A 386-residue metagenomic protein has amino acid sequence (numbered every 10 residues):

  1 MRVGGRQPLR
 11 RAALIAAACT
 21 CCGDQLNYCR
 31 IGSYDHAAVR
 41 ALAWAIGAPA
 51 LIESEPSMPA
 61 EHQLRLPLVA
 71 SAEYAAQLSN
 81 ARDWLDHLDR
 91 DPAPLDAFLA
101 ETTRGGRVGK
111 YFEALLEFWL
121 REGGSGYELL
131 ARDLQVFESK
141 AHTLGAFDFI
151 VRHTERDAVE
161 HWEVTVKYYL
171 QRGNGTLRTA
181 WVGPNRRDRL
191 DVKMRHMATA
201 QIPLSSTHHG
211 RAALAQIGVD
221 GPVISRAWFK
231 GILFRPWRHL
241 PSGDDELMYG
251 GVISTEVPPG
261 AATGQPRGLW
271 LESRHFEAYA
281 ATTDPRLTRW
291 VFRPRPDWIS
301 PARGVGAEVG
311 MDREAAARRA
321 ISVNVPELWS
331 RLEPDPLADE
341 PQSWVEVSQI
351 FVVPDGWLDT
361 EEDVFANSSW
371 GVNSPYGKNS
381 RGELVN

Functional and structural regions predicted by a protein language model:
R2-N386: Intrinsically disordered, low-complexity Ser/Thr/Pro/Gly-rich regulatory segments
